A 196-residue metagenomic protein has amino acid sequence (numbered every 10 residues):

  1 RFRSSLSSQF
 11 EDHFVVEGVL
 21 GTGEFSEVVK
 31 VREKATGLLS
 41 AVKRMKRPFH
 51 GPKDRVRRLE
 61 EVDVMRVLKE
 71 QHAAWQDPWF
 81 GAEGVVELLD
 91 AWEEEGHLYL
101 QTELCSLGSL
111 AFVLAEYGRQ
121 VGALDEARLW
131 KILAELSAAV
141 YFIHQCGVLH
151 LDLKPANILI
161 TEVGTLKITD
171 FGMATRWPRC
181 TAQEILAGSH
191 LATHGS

Functional and structural regions predicted by a protein language model:
E17-G23, V28: Protein kinase glycine-rich loop
E27-R47: Glycine-rich ATP phosphate-binding loop
M45-D77: Conserved N-lobe beta3->alphaC-helix segment of eukaryotic protein kinase catalytic domains
V86, E95-E103, A111-F112: A conserved loop-to-beta-strand element in the N-lobe of protein kinase catalytic cores that borders the ATP-binding
A91: Activation-segment/catalytic-loop signature of the eukaryotic protein kinase fold
I132-L133: Activation segment signature within eukaryotic-like protein kinase domains
H144-I160: Catalytic-loop of the protein kinase fold
